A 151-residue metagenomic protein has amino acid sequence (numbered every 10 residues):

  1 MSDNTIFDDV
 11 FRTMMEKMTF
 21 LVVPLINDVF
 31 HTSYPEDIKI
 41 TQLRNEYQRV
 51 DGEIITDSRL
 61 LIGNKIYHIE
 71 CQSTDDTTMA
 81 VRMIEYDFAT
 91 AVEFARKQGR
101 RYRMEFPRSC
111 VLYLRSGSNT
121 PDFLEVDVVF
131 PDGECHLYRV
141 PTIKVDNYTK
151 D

Functional and structural regions predicted by a protein language model:
M1-D151: Conserved single-residue anchors adjacent to enzymatic active/cofactor-binding motifs
